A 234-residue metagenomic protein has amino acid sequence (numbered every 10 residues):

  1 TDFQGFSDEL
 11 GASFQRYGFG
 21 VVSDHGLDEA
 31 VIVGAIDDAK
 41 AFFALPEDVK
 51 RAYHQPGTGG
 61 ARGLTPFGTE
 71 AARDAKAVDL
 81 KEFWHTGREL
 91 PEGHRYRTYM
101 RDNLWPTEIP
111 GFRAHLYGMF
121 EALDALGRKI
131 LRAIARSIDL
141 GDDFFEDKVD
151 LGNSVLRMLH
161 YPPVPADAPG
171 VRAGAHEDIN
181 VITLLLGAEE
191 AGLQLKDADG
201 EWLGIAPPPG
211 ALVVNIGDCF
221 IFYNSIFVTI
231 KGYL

Functional and structural regions predicted by a protein language model:
T1-L234: Peripheral, non-catalytic segments flanking oxidoreductase cores
